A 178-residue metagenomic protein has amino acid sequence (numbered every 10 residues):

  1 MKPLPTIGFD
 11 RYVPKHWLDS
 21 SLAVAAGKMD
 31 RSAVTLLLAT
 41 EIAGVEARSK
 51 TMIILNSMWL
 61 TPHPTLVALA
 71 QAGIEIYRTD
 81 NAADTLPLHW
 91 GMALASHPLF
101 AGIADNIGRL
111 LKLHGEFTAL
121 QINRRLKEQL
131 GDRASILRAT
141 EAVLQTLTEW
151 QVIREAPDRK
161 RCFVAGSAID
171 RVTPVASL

Functional and structural regions predicted by a protein language model:
M1-W90, N106, F117, A134: Eukaryotic partner-binding/assembly regions in large regulatory complexes
S20, W90-E116, R171-L178: Positively charged, polyanion-binding regions of nucleic-acid-associated proteins
V45, Q129-E141: Short, positively charged loop/turn segments that connect secondary-structure elements
M52, T140-Q145: Short, hydrophobic-biased segments on the C-terminal half of alpha helices that form "recognition helices"
E116-F117, I153: Conserved hydrophobic residue
L120-G131: DNA-recognition alpha helix
L147-D158: A short, conserved structural fragment
A156-L178: Accessory, usually C-terminal, subdomains that scaffold auxiliary metal cofactors
